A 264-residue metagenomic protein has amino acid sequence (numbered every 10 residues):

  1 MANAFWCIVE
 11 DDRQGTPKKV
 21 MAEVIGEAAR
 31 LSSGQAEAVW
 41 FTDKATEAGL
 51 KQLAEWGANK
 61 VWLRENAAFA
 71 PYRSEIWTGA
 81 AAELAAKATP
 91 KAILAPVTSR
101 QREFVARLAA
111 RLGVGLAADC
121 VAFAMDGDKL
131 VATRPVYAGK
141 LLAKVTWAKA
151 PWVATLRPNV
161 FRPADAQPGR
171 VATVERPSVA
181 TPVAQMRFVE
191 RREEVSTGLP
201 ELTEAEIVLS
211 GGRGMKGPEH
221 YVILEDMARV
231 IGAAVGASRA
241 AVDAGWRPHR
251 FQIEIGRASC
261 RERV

Functional and structural regions predicted by a protein language model:
M1-R263: N-terminal glycine-rich FAD/FM-binding segment characteristic of electron-transfer flavoproteins
